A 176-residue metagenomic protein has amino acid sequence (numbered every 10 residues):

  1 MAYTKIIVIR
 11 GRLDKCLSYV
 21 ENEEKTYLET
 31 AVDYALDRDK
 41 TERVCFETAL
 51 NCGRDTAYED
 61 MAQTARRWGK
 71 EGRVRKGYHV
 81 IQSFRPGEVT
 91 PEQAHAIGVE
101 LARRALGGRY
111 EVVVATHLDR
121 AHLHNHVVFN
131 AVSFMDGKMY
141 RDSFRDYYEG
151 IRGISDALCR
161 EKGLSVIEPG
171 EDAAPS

Functional and structural regions predicted by a protein language model:
M1-S176: N-terminal nicking endonuclease/strand-transfer module with a His-rich metal-binding environment and a catalytic Tyr
